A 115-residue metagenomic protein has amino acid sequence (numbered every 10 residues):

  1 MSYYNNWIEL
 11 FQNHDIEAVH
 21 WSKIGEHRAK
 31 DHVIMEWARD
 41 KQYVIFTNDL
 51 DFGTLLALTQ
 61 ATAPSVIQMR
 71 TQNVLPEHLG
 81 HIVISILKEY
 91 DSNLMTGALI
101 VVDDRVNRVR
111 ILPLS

Functional and structural regions predicted by a protein language model:
M1-V44: N-terminal first-folded block
L10-H14, V33-M35, T59-T62, I82 (+1 more regions): Short, glycine/charged-enriched secondary-structure capping and boundary segments
W21-I24, M69, V102-D104: Conserved beta-strand termini and adjacent loop/short-helix elements that scaffold enzyme active sites in alpha/beta
G25-V33, L50, V74-H78: Residues at secondary-structure transition points
R39-L56: Acidic, metal-binding active-site segment of PIN/NYN-like and related structure-specific nucleases
G53-L87: Mid-chain, well-packed structural core segment of small domains
E89-S115: Charged phosphate-binding loop/patch that engages nucleotide di/tri-phosphates or the phosphate backbone of nucleic
